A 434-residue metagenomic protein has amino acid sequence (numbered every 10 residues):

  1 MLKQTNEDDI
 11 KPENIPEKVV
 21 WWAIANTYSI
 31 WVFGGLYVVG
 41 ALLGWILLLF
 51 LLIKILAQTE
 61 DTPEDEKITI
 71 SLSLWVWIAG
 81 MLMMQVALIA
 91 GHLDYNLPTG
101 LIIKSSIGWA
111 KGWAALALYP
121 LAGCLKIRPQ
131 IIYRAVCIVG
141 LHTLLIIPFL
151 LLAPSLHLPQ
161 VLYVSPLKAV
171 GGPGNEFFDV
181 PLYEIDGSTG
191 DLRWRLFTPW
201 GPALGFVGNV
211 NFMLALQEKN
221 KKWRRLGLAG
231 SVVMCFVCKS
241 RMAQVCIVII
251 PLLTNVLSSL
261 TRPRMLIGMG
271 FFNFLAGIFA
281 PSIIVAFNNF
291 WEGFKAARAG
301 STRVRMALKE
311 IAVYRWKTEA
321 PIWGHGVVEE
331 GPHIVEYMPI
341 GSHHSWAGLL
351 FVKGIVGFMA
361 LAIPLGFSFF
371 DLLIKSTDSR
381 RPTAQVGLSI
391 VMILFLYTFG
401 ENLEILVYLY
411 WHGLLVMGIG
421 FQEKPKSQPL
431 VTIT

Functional and structural regions predicted by a protein language model:
M1-V19, I53-I68, L414-T434: A juxtamembrane structural motif centered on a specific transmembrane helix
P16-S29, F370-E401, L415-V416: Loop-to-helix entry and N-terminal half of a specific, functionally important transmembrane alpha helix in multi-pass
V19-W31, W45-C124, L145, V391-Y397: N-terminal hydrophobic segments of proteins, predominantly signal-anchor/transmembrane helices of inner/organellar
G44-I53, V386-Y397, N402-T434: Transmembrane alpha-helices of multi-pass inner-membrane enzymes
S73-M81, P120-G171: Interfacial loop-to-transmembrane-helix boundary motif in multi-pass membrane proteins
Q85, I89-A90, P148-L158, N255-A296 (+1 more regions): A membrane-periplasm/extracellular boundary helix in multi-pass inner-membrane enzymes that assemble envelope glycans
Y133-H157, G172-C238, Q244-V256: Alpha-helical transmembrane segments of multi-pass inner-membrane proteins
V285-K353, L372-S379: Long extracytoplasmic/lumenal interhelical loops at the membrane interface of multi-pass membrane proteins
